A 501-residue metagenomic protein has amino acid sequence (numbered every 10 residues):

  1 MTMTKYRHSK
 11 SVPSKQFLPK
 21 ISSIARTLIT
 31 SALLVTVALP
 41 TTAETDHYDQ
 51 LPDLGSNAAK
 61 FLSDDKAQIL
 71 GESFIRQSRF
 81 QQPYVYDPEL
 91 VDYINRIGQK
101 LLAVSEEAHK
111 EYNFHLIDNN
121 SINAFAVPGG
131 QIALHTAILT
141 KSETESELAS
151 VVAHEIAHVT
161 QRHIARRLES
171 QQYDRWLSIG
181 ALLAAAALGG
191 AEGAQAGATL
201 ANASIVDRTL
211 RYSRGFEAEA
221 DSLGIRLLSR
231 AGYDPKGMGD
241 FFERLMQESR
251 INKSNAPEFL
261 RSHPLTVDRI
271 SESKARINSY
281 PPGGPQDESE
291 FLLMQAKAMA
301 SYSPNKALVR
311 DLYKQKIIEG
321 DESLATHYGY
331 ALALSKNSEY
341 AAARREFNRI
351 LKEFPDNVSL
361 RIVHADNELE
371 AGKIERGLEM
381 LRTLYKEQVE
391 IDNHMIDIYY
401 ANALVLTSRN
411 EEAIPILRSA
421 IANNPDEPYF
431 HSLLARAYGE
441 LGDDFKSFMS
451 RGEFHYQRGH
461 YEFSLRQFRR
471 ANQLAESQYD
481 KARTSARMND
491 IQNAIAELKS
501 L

Functional and structural regions predicted by a protein language model:
T2-Y6, L28-N123, E248-R250, R344 (+5 more regions): Hydrophobic or amphipathic, alpha-helical segments that drive membrane association/targeting
T4-I29: Bacterial N-terminal signal peptides that target proteins for export
E44, D53-F61, Y84, D92 (+4 more regions): Extracytoplasmic and endomembrane cell-envelope/extracellular-matrix remodeling and assembly machinery
A133-S150: Short pre-active-site segment immediately N-terminal to the catalytic Zn-binding motif
L134, S150-H158, R162, A220: Active-site recognition of the HExxH zinc-binding catalytic motif
S146, I156-Y173: Catalytic Zn2+-binding segment of zinc metalloproteases
Y173-G190, A196-R208: Membrane-active amphipathic alpha-helices enriched in small hydrophobic residues
